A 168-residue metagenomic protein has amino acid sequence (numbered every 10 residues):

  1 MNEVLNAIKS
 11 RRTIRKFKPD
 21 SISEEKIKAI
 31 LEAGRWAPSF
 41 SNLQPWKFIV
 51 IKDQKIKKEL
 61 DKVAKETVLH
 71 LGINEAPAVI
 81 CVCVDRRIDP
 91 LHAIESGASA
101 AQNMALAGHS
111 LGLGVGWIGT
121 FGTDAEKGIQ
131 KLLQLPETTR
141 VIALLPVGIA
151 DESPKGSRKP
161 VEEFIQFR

Functional and structural regions predicted by a protein language model:
M1-R168: Acidic, surface-exposed loops and disordered segments
